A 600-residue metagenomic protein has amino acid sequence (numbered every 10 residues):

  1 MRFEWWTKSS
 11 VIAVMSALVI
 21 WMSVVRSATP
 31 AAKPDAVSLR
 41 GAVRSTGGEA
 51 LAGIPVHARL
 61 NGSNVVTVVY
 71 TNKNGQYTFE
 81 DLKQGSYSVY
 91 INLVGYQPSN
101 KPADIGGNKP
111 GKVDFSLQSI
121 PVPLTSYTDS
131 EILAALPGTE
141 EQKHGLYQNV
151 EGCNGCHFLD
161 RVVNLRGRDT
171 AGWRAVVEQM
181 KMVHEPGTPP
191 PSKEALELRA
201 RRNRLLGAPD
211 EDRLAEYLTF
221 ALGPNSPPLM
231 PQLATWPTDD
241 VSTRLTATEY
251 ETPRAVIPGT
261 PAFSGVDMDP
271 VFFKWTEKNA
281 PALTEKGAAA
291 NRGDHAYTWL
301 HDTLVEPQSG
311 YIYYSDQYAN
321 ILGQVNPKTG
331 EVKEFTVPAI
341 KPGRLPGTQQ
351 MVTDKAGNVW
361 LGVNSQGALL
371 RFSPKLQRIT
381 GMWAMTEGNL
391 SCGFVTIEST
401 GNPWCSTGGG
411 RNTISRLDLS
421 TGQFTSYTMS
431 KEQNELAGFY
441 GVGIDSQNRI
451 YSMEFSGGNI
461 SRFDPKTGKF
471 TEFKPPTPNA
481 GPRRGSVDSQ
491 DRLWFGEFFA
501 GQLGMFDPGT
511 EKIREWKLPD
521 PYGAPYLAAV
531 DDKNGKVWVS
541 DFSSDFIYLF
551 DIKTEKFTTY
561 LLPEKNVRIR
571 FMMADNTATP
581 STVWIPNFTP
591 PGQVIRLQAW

Functional and structural regions predicted by a protein language model:
R40-L51: Structural motif
N61-Q76: Short, acidic Ser/Thr/Gly-rich low-complexity loop/linker segments typical of extracellular and cell-surface proteins
G62-N64, S86, Y90-P102: A short, solvent-exposed loop/turn motif at the edges and junctions of modular extracellular/periplasmic domains
N149-D160, L214, L218: The canonical Cys-X-X-Cys-His
E251-R254, R292-H295, T336-G343, W383-G388 (+4 more regions): Surface loop/turn motifs at the tips and blade-to-blade linkers of beta-strand repeat domains
V305-S309, T353-A356, I397-T400, I444-Q447 (+3 more regions): Residue-level detector of Asp-centered blade-edge/turn motifs that repeat once per structural unit in beta-propeller
E306-P307, I312-Q317, V359-S365, P403-G410 (+4 more regions): Conserved beta-strand positions in repeat-built beta-propeller and related beta-rich domains
P563-W600: Blade-level signature of beta-propeller repeat domains, shared across WD40, Kelch, NHL, RCC1 and BNR/Asp-box propellers
